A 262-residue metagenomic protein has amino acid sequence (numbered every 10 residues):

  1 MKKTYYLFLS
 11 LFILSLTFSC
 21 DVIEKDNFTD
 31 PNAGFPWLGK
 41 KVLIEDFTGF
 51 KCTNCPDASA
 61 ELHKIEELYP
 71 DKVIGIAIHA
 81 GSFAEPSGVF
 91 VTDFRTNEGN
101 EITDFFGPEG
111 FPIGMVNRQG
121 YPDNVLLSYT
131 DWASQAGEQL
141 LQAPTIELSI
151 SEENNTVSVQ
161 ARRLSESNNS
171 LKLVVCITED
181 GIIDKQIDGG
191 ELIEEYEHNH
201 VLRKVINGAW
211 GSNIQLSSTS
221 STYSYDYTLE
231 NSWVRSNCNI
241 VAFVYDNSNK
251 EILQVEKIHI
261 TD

Functional and structural regions predicted by a protein language model:
M1-Y5, L14-L43, D262: Bacterial Sec-dependent N-terminal signal peptides
S19, K51-N54, V175: The N-terminal extracellular segments of secreted preproproteins, especially immediately downstream of signal
V22, N54-D57, V116: Disulfide-rich extracellular modules and peptides
T29-P31, E61-E66, I102, W132-E138: Intrinsically disordered, low-complexity boundary segments flanking structured domains
A33-A80: Local sequence-structure signature of Cys/Sec-based thiol-disulfide redox active-site neighborhoods
A77-D262: Short, conserved sequence motifs used for protein processing/export or organelle targeting and for catalysis
